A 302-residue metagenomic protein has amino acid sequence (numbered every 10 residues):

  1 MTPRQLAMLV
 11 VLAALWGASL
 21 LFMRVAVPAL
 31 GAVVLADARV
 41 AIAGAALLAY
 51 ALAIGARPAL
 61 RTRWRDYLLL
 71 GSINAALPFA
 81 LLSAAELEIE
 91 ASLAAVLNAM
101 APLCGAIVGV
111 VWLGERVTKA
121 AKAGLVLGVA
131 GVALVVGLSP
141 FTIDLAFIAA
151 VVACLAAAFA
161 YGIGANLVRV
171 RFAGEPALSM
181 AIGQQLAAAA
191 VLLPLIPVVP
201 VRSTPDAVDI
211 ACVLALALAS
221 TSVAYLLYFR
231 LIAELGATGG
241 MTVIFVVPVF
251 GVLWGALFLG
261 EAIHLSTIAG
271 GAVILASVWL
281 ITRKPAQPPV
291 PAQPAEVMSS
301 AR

Functional and structural regions predicted by a protein language model:
M1-L6, A29-D37, A59-R65, G137-A160 (+2 more regions): Juxtamembrane helix-entry segments on the extracytoplasmic side of multipass membrane proteins
A13, A36-A38, A75, A94-M100 (+2 more regions): Helix-helix packing/entry segments at the starts of transmembrane helices
L15-M23, L48-N98, L134, A217-L235: Specific transmembrane alpha-helical segments of multi-pass solute transporters/efflux pumps, especially DMT/EamA
A26, L35, R39, A85 (+8 more regions): Hydrophobic/aromatic residues within transmembrane alpha-helices of multi-pass small-molecule transporters
P28-L77, P102-C104, V108, F159-G164 (+3 more regions): Transmembrane alpha-helices of multi-pass small-molecule transport proteins
A46-P58, P102-V126, V249-A269: C-terminal transmembrane-helix exit sites in multi-pass transporters
L47, G105-I107, V111, L125 (+4 more regions): Transmembrane alpha-helical segments that form core, pore/gating elements of small-molecule transporters/exporters
L47, V108, A120-S139, L192 (+3 more regions): Hydrophobic transmembrane alpha-helices of multi-pass small-molecule transport proteins
